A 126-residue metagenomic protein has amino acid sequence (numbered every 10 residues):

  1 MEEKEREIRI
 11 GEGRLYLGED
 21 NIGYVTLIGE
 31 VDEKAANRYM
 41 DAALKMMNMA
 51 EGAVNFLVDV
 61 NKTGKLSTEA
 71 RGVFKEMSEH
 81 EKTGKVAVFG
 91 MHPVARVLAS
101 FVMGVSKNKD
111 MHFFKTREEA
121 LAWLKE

Functional and structural regions predicted by a protein language model:
M1-E126: Amphipathic, Lys/Arg-enriched alpha-helical "gate/interface" segment within cytosolic domains that mediates
